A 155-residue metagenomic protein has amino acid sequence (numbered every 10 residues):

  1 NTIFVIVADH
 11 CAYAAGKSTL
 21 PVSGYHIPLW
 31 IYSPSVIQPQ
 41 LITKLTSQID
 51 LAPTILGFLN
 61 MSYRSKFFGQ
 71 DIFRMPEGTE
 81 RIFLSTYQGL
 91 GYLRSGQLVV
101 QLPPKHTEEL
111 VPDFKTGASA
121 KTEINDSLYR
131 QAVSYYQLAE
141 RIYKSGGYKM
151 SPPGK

Functional and structural regions predicted by a protein language model:
N1-K155: Solvent-exposed soluble domains appended to multi-pass membrane proteins
